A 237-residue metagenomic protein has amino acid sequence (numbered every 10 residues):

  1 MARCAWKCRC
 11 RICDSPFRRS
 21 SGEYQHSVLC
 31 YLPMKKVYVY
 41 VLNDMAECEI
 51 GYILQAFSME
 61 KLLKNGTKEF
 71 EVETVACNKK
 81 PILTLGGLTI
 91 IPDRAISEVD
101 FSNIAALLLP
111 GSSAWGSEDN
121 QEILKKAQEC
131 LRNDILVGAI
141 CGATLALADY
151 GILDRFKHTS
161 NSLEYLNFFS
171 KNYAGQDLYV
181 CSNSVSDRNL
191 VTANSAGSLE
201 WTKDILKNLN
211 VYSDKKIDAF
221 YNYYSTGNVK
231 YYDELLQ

Functional and structural regions predicted by a protein language model:
D14, Y24-H26, Y31: Intrinsic-disorder-associated, low-complexity terminal segments enriched in Asp/Asn/His/Tyr and depleted of Lys/Arg
R19-S21: Short linear/disordered segments characteristic of secreted peptide precursors and small low-complexity proteins
K35-Y40, M45-A46, Y52, M59-N78 (+3 more regions): Active-site-adjacent pocket-lining segments in enzyme domains
L85: A short, charged, and often flexible helix/loop element on the N-terminal side of the glycosyltransferase catalytic
